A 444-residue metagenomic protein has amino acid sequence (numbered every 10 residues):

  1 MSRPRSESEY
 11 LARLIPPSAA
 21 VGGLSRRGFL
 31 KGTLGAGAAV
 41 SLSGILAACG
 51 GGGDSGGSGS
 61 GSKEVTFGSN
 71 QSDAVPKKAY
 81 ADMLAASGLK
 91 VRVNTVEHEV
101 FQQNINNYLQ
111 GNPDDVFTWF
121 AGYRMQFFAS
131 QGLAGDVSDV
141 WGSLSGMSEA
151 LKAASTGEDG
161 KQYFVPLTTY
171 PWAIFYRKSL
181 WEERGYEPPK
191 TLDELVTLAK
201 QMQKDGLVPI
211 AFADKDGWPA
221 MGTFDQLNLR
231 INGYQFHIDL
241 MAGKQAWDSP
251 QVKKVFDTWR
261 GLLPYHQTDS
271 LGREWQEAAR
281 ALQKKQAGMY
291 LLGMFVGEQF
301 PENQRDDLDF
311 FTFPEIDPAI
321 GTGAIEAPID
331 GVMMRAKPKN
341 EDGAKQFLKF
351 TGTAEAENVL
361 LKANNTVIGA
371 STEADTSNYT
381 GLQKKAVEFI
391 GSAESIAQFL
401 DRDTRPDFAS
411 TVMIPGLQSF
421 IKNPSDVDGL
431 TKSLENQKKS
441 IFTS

Functional and structural regions predicted by a protein language model:
M1-L24, A36-G44: N-terminal secretory signal peptides
D82-E149, S179, E183-K190, A281 (+5 more regions): Extracytoplasmic "Venus flytrap"/periplasmic binding protein-like
F120-W172, V196, T223-D225, D309-F311 (+1 more regions): Hinge/lid segment of periplasmic solute-binding proteins
R124-Q126, D257-N340: Extracytoplasmic/periplasmic substrate-binding proteins
M125, L133-A134, K284, F295-E298 (+2 more regions): Mature extracytoplasmic/periplasmic domains
G157, L240, E326, T366-A370 (+1 more regions): C-terminal capping/gating helix-and-loop segments adjacent to ligand/active sites or protein-protein/ligand interfaces
Y163-P166, W172, V196-K244, A287: Extracytoplasmic/periplasmic solute-binding protein
Q201, M241-L271: Glycine-centered hinge/linker elements that transmit conformational signals in sensory and ligand-binding systems
